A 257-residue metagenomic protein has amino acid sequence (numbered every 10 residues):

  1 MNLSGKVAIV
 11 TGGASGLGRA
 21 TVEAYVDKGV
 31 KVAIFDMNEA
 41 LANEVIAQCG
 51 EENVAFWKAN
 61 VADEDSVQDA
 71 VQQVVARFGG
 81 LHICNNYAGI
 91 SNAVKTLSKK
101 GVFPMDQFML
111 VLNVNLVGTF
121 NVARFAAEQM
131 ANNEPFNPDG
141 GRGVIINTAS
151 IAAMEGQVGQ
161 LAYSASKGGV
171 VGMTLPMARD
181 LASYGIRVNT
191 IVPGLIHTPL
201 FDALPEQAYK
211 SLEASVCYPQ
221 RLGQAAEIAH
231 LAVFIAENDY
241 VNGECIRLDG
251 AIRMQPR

Functional and structural regions predicted by a protein language model:
N2, Q224-L248, R253: C-terminal substrate-recognition "lid" of short-chain dehydrogenase/reductases
H82, I90, G101-N121, I145-I146 (+2 more regions): Catalytic Tyr-X3-Lys loop
S91-M109, E128, N132-D139, G159-A162 (+1 more regions): Conserved mid-core segment of classical short-chain dehydrogenase/reductases
N113, Q207-E227: Catalytic Tyr-x(3-8)-Lys segment
A123, S166, T174: Active-site helix of classical SDR
E128, A178-D180: Alpha-helical segment proximal to the catalytic Tyr-Lys
S150: Residue(s) in the substrate-gating loop at a strand-loop-helix junction that position the organic substrate next
A182, R187, V241-E244: Short, small/polar-rich loop/turn modules that mediate ligand/substrate recognition or access, typified
